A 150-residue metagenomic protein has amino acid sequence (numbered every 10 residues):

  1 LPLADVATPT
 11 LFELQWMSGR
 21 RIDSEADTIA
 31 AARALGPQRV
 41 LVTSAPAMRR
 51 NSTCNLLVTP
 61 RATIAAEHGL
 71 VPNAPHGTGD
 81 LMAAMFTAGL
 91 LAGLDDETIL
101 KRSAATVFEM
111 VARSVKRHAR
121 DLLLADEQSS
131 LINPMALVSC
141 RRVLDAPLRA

Functional and structural regions predicted by a protein language model:
L1-T63, L94-E97: Conserved phosphate/ATP/ADP-binding segment of small-molecule kinases
E13, S44-M48, G69-P72, S103-F108: Glycine-rich beta-alpha junction loops
Q15-W16, A74-D96, L100: Short, small-residue alpha-helix embedded
S44-A45, G77-G79, G93, H118-A125: Glycine-centered flexibility sites
T63-G77: Short pre-catalytic strand/loop immediately N-terminal to key active-site residues, enriched for Gly-Thr
E97-A150: Charged C-terminal helix
